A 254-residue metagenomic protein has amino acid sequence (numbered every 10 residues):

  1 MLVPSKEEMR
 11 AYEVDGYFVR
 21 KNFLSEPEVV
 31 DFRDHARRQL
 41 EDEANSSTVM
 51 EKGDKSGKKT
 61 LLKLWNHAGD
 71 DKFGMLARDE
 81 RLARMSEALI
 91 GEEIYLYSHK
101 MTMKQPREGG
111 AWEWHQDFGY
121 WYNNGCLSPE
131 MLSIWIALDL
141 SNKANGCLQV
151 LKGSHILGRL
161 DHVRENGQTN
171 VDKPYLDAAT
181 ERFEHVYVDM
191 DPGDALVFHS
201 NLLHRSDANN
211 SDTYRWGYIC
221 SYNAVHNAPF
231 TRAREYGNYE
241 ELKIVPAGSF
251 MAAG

Functional and structural regions predicted by a protein language model:
M1-D15, K21-W114, G119-N124, V163 (+2 more regions): Non-heme Fe(II)-dependent double-stranded beta-helix
S25-E26, T102-K104, G119, S141 (+3 more regions): Short, solvent-exposed loop/turn segments at secondary-structure junctions
D42, S46-K55, A195-V197, N201-G254: Non-heme Fe(II)/2-oxoglutarate
L89, H115, Y122-K143, D189-P192 (+2 more regions): Short, conserved beta-strand element in jelly-roll/cupin
H99, L132, G146, W216: Change "...and in nucleic-acid phosphodiester-cleaving endonucleases..." to "...and in nucleic-acid processing enzymes
E113, G125-C126, N209-Y214: Short glycine/proline-enriched turns and hinge-like loops at secondary-structure junctions
F118-W121, W135-I136, R182-E184, L202-R205: Glycine-rich, charged/polar anion/phosphate-binding loops that engage phosphate groups from diverse ligands
S141-L203: Double-stranded beta-helix
